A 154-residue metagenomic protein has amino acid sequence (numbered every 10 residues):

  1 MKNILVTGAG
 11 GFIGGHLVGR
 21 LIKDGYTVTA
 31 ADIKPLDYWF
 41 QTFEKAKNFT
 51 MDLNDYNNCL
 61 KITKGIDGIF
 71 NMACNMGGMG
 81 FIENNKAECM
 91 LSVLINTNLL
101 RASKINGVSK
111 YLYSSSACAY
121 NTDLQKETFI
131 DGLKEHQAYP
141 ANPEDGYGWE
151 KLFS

Functional and structural regions predicted by a protein language model:
N3, D67-G68, K110: Structural motif
I4-D24: N-terminal Rossmann NAD(P)H-binding glycine-rich loop of SDR-like oxidoreductase domains
Y26-P35: Conserved glycine-rich Rossmann-like NAD(P)H-binding loop of the short-chain dehydrogenase/reductase
F43-Y56: Rossmann-fold cofactor-recognition segment
L53-S92, T122: NAD(P)H-binding glycine-rich loop region in Rossmannoid oxidoreductase-like domains and their noncatalytic homologs
N71, T97-E144: Conserved Rossmann-fold NAD(P)-dependent oxidoreductase catalytic core, especially the SDR/UDP-sugar
C89-N96, L112-S115, E150-K151: Short alpha-helix in the Rossmann-fold core of NAD(P)-dependent oxidoreductases
N142-S154: Active-site Tyr-X1-5-Lys
